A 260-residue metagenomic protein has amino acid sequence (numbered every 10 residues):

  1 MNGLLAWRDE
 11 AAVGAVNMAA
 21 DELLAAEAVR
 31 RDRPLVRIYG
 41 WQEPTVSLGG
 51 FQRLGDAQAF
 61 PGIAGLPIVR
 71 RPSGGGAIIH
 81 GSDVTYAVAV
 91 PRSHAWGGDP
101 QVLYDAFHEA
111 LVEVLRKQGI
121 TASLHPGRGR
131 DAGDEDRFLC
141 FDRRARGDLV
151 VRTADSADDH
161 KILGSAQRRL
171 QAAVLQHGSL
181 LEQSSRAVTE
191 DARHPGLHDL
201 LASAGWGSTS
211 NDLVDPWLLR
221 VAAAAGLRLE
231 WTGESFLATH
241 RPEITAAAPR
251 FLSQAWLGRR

Functional and structural regions predicted by a protein language model:
M1-A59, D136, C140, V150 (+1 more regions): Active-site loop/lid in soluble adenylation, ligation, and acyl-transfer enzymes
E10, A95-V102, S203-S208: Flexible, glycine/proline-enriched loop segments at strand-loop-helix junctions that form or flank small-ligand binding
V29-R31, W41-Q42, R71-P72, V90 (+1 more regions): N-terminal catalytic or cofactor-binding beta/alpha core of small enzyme domains
L35, P72-A77, E135-L139, Q167: Catalytic micro-motifs at enzyme active sites that drive phosphoryl/nucleotidyl and oxygen chemistry
L54-G97: A glycine-rich, hydrophobic loop/mini-helix early in the fold
S82-R146, V151-D155: Internal, conserved structured core segments that host functional sites
A110-E135, S165-R260: Long, positively charged amphipathic alpha-helical accessory segments at protein N-termini or as interdomain linkers
F138-A166, L170-A173, G178-S179: Conserved active-site beta-strand-loop modules that form the wall/rim of enzyme catalytic pockets and either contain
